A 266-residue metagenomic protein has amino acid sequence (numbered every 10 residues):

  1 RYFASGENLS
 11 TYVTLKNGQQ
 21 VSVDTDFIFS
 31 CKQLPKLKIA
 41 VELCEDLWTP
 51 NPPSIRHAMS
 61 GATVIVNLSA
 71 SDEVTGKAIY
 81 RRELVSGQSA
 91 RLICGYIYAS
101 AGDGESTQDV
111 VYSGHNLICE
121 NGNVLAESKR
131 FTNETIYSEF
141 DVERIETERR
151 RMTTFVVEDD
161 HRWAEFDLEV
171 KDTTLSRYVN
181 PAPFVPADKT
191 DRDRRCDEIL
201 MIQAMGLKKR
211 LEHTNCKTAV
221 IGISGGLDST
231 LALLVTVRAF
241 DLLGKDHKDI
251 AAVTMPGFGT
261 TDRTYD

Functional and structural regions predicted by a protein language model:
R1-G222, L233-L234, R238-H247: Enzyme catalytic cores with a strong preference for nitrogen-chemistry domains
D46, G225, G257-F258: Short beta->alpha junction loops/turns
D72-E73, G257-G259: Short histidine/acidic/glycine/proline-rich micro-motifs that form metal- and phosphate-coordinating active-site loops
K208, D246-K248, F258-D266: Core alpha/beta nucleotide-donor-binding catalytic domains of modification enzymes
V220-G222, A251-G257: Extended hydrophobic secondary-structure segments that form protein cores and membrane-embedded regions
I223-V237, R263-D266: Short glycine/threonine-rich loop-to-helix capping motif typified by GTGT followed within a few residues by an Asp-Pro
